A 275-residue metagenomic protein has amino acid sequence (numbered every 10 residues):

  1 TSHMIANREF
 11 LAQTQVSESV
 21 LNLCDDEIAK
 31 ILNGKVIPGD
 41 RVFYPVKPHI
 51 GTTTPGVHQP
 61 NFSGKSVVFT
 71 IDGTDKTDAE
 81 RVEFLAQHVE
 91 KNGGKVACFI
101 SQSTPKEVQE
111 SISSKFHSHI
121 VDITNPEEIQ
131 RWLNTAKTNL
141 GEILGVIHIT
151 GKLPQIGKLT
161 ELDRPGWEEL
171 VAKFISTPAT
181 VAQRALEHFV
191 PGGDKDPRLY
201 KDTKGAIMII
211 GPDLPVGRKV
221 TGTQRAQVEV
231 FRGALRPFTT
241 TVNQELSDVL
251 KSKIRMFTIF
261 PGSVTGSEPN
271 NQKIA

Functional and structural regions predicted by a protein language model:
M4, K76-D78, G151-L153, E187-L250 (+1 more regions): Catalytic loop of short-chain dehydrogenase/reductase
L23, W132, I147, T177-A185 (+2 more regions): Hydrophobic positions on the long internal alpha-helix of Rossmann-like NAD(P)-dependent oxidoreductase domains
I28-N33, K253-R255: Short, small/polar-rich loop/turn modules that mediate ligand/substrate recognition or access, typified
P55-A97: Canonical Rossmann dinucleotide-binding motif of NAD(H)/NADP(H)-dependent dehydrogenases/reductases, specifically
T70, I143-K152, F174, M208-I209 (+1 more regions): Rossmann-fold scaffold of SDR-type NAD(P)-dependent oxidoreductases
I112-E127: Rossmann-fold cofactor-recognition segment
S113-H117, N134-H148, P154-K158, R255: A glycine-rich helix->loop->beta "capping" turn within Rossmann-like NAD(P)(H)-dependent oxidoreductase domains
T160-T180, P197-R198, M208, L235: Catalytic Tyr-X3-Lys loop
